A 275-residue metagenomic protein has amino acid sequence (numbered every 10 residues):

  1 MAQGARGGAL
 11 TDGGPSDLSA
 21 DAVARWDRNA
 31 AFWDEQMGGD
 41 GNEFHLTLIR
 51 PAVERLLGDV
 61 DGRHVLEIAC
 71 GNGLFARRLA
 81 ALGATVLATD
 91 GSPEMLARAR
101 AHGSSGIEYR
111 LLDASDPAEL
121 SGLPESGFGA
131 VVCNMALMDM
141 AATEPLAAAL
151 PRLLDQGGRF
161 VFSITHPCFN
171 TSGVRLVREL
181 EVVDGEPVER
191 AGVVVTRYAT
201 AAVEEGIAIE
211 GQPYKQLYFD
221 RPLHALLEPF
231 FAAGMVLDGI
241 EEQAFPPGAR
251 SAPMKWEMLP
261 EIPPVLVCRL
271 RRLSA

Functional and structural regions predicted by a protein language model:
A2-D61, L74, R78, M95-R98 (+1 more regions): Conserved class I S-adenosyl-L-methionine
H64-E119: Class I SAM-dependent methyltransferase SAM/SAH-binding core
R77-A80, A147-P151, L227, F231: A structural alpha-helix within SAM-dependent methyltransferase catalytic domains
E119-V131: A short acidic, Gly/Pro-enriched loop at the edge of an enzyme's catalytic core that lines a small-molecule cofactor
G129-T143: A short SAM/SAH-binding and catalytic strip from SAM-dependent methyltransferases
E144-R159: A short glycine-rich, Lys/Arg-flanked "PGG" loop and its adjoining helix->strand segment in the class I
F162-E228: SAM-dependent methyltransferase
L223-A275: C-terminal lobe and adjacent flexible extensions of AdoMet/dcAdoMet transferase-like proteins
